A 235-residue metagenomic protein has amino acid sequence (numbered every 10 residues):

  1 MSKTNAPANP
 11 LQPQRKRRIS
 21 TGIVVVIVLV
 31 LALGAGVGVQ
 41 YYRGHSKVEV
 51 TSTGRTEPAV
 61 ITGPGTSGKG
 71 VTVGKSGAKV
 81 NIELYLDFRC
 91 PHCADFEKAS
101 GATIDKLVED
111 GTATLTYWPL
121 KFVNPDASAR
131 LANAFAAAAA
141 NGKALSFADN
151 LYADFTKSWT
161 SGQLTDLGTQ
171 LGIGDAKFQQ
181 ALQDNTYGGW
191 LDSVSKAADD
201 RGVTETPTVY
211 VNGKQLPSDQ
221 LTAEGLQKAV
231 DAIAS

Functional and structural regions predicted by a protein language model:
S2-V123, A232-S235: Extracytoplasmic thiol/disulfide redox context detector
S2-V50, Q170-S235: C-terminal cap of thioredoxin/glutaredoxin-like
V39-R43, G68-G74, L131-F135, G162-G172: Short low-complexity stretches enriched in small and charged residues
I61-T62, K79, D105, A139 (+2 more regions): Short, flexible segments with low predicted structural confidence
G74, G111, G142, G202-E205 (+1 more regions): Glycine-centered flexibility sites
G77-V80, P125, A129, W159 (+2 more regions): Residues at secondary-structure transition points
L86-F88, A94-T165: Structural alpha/beta surface segment adjacent to cysteine/selenocysteine redox centers across thiol/disulfide enzymes
